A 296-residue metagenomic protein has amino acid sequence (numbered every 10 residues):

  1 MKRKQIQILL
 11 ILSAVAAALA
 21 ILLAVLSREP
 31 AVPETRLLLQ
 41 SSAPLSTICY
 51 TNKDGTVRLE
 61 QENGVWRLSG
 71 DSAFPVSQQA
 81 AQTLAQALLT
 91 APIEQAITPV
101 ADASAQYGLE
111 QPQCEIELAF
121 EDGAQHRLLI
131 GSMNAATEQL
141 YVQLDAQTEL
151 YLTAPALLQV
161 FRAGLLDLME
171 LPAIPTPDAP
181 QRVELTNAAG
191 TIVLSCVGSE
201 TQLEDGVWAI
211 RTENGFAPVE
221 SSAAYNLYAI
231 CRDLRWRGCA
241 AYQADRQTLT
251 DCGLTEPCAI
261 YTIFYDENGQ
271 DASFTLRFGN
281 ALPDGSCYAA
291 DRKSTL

Functional and structural regions predicted by a protein language model:
M1-L296: A short-motif feature that recognizes glycine-rich, charge-decorated loops that bind or process nucleotide phosphates
